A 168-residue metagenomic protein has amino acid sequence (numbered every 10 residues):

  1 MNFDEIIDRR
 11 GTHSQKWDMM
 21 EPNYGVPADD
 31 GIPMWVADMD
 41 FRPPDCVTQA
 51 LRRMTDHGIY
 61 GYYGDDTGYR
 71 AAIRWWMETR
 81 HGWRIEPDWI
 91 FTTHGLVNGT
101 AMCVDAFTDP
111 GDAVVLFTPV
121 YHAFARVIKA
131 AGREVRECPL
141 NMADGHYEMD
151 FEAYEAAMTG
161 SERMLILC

Functional and structural regions predicted by a protein language model:
N2-G95, M102: N-terminal small-domain helix-loop-helix segment of the aminotransferase-like
Y60-C168: Conserved core of the PLP fold type I
